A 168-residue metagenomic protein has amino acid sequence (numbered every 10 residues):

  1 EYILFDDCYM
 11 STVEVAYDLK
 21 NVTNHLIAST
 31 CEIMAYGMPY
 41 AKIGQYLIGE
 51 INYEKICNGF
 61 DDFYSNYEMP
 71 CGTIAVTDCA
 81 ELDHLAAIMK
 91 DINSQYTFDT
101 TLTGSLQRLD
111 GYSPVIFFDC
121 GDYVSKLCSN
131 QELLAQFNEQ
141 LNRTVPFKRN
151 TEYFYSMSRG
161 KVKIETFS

Functional and structural regions predicted by a protein language model:
E1-S168: Terminal, contiguous helix-loop blocks that mediate binding/assembly
